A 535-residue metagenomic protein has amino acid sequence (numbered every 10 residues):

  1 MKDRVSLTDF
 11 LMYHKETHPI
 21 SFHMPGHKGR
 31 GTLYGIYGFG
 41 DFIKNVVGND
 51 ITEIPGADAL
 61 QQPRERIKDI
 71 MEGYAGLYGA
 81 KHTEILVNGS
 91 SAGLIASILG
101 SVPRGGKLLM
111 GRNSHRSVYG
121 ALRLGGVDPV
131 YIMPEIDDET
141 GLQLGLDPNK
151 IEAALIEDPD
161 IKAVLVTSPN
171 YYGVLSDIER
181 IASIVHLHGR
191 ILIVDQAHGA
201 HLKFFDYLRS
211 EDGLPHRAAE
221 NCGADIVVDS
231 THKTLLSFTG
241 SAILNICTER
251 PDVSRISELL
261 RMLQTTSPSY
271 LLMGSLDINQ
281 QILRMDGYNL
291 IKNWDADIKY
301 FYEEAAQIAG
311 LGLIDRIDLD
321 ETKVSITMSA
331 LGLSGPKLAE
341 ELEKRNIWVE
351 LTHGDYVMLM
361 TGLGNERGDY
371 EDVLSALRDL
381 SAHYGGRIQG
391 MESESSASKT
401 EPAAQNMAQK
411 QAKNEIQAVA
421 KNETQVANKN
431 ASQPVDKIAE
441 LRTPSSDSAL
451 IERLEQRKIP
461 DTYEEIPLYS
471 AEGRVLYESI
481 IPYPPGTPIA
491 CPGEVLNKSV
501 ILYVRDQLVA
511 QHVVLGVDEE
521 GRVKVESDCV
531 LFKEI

Functional and structural regions predicted by a protein language model:
M1-V46, E394-K399, S432-V435, I481 (+5 more regions): N-terminal glycine-rich, Lys/His-bearing helix-loop that initiates the first secondary-structure elements of many
T8-F10, S90-L313: Conserved PLP-enzyme active-site core in the AAT-like
V46-G89: Conserved N-terminal alpha-helix of the aminotransferase class I/II PLP-enzyme fold
A57, E84-L86, V164-T167, V357-G362: Short glycine-rich or small-residue beta-strand-to-loop segments that form or flank ligand, phosphate, metal/Fe-S
S183, A403, S499, R505-L508 (+1 more regions): Conserved RNA-binding domains used in RNP assembly and mRNA/RNA metabolism
E303-E401, Q425-E494, Y503-V517: Conserved C-terminal alpha-helix-loop-beta "cap" of PLP-dependent enzymes that closes/shapes the active-site mouth
A408-A418, N422-Q425: Long, intrinsically disordered low-complexity tandem-repeat segments
